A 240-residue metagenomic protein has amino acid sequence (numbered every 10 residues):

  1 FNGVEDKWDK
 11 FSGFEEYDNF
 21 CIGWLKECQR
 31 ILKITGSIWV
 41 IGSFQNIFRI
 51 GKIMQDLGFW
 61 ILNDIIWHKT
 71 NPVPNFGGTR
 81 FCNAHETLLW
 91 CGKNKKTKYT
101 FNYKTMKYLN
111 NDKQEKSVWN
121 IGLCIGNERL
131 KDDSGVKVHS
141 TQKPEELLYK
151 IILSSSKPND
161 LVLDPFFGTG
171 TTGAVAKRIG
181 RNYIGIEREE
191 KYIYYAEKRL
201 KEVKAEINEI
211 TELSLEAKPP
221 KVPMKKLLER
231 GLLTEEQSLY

Functional and structural regions predicted by a protein language model:
F1-Y195, E235-Y240: Core catalytic lobe of class I
E197-E236: S-adenosyl-L-methionine
